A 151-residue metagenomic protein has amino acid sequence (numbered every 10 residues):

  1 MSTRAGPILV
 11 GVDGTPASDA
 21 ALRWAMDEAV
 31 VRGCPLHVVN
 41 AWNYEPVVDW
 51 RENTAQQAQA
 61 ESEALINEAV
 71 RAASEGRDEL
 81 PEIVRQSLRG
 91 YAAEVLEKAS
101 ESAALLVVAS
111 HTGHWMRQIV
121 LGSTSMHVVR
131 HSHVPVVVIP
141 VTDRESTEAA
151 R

Functional and structural regions predicted by a protein language model:
S2, S100-E101, V129: A short, aliphatic-rich alpha-helical micro-motif
S2-E52, R151: Small/aliphatic-rich secondary-structure junction motif
P7, A104-L105: Structural motif
T54-L65: A short acidic, glycine-rich active-site loop that binds or catalyzes chemistry on phosphate/adenosine moieties
A73-L80: Short helix-capping segments at alpha-helix termini
E82-R85: Rossmann-fold cofactor-recognition segment
S87-E94: Charged docking surfaces used in two-component/phosphorelay signaling
L105-H131, E145-A149: Glycine-rich, Arg-bearing micro-motifs that act as flexible, cationic patches
